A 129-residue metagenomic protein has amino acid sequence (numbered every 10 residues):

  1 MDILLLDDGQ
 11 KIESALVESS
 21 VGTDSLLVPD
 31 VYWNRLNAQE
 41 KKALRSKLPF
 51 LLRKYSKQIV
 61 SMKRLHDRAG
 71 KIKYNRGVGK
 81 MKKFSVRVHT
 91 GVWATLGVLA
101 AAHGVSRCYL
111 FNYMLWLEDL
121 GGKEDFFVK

Functional and structural regions predicted by a protein language model:
M1-L27: N-terminal intrinsically disordered, low-complexity, charged/polar
D2-D8, F50-R53, D67-I72: Short, mixed-charge, low-aromatic patches
Q10-I12, L27-W33, K73-V78: Basic, Lys/Arg-rich DNA-contacting stretches centered on the C-terminal catalytic core of tyrosine recombinase systems
E18, S25-L51, I59, T90-Y109: Surface-exposed, Lys/Arg-rich phosphate-binding patches that contact polyanionic backbones
Y55, L117-E118: The DNA-recognition helices of helix-turn-helix-type DNA-binding domains
Q58-R87, G91, L120-K129: Short, positively charged interaction helices/loops
Y109-F111, K123-E124: Intrinsically disordered, low-complexity regions enriched in proline, serine, glycine and charged residues
